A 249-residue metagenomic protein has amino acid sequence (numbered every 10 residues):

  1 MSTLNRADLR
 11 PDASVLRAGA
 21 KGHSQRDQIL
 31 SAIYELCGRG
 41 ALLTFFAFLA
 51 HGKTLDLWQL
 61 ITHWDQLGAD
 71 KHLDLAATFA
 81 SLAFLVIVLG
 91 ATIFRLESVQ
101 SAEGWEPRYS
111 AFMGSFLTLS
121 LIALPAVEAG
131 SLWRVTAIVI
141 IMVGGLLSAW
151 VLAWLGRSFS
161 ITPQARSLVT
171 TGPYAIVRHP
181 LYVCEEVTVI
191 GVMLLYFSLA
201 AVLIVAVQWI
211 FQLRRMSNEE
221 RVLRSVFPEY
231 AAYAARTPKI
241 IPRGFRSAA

Functional and structural regions predicted by a protein language model:
S2-T162, G191-A249: Membrane-anchoring alpha-helices and their flanking helix-loop junctions
Y109-G114, R178-E186: Short hydrophobic alpha-helical membrane-embedded segments
T162-C184: Active-site-proximal inter-transmembrane loops
